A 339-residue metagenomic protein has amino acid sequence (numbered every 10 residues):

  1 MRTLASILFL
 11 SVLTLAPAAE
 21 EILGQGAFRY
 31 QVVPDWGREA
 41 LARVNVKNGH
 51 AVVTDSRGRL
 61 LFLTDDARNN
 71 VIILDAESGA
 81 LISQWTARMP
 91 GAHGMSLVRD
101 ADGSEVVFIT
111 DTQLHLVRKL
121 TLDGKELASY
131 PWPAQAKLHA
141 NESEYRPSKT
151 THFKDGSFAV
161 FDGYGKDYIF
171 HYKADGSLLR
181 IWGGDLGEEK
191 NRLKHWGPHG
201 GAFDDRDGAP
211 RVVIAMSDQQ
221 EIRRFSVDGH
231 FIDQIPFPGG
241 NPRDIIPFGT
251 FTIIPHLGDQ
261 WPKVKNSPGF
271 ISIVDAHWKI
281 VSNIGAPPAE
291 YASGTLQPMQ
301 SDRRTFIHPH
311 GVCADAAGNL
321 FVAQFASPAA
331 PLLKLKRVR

Functional and structural regions predicted by a protein language model:
A19-D35: Blade/loop signatures of beta-propeller domains
P34-N69, A329: Beta-strand-rich domains and repeat architectures in extracellular enzymes and scaffolds, especially beta-propellers
P34-R43, T86-M89, L127-Y145, S177-W196 (+1 more regions): Surface-exposed loop and turn segments in beta-propeller and other repeat-based domains that flank or scaffold
A42-R57, R88-S104, Q135-S157, G187-R211 (+3 more regions): Beta-rich, blade/repeat-based domains predominating in secreted/periplasmic proteins but also intracellular
F62-D66, V107-T112, V160-Y164, D205 (+3 more regions): Conserved beta-strand positions in repeat-built beta-propeller and related beta-rich domains
D75-S78, T121-K125, K173-S177, S226-H230 (+2 more regions): Short loop/turn segments that connect beta-strands within beta-propeller blades
A209, I214, P238-E290, T295-L296: Loop/turn-rich, solvent-exposed surfaces of beta-rich toroidal or solenoidal domains
I307-R339: Blade-level signature of beta-propeller repeat domains, shared across WD40, Kelch, NHL, RCC1 and BNR/Asp-box propellers
